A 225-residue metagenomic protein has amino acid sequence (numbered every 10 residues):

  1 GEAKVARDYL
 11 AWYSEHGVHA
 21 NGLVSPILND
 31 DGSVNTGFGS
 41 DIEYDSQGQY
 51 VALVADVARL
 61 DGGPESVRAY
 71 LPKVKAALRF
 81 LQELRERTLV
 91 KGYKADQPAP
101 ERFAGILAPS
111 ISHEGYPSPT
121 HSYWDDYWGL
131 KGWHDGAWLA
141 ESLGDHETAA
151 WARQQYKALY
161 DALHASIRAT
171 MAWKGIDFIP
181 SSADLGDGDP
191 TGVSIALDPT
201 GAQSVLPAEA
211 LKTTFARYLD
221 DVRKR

Functional and structural regions predicted by a protein language model:
G1-F103, S122-H134: Aromatic-rich carbohydrate-recognition surfaces in CAZymes
G1-V18, R68-R79, T120, W124-Y127 (+4 more regions): Active-site core of glycosidic bond-cleaving carbohydrate-active enzymes
A3, L60, L139-S142, H146 (+1 more regions): Alpha-solenoid helical repeat scaffolds
E83-E86, V90, W138-E141, R168 (+1 more regions): Charged/polar positions within long, soluble alpha-helices
Q97, A162-W173: Glycan-recognition and catalytic cores of secretory/periplasmic carbohydrate-active enzymes
R102-G115: A short, charged helix-loop
A140, L159-H164: Active-site region of glycoside hydrolase catalytic domains
